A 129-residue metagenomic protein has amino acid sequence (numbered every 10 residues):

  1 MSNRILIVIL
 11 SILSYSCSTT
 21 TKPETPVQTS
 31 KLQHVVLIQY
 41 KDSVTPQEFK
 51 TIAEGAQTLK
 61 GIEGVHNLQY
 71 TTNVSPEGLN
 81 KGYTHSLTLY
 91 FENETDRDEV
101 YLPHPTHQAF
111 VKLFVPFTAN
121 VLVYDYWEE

Functional and structural regions predicted by a protein language model:
S2-V8: Sec-dependent signal peptide recognition, specifically the positively charged N-region followed immediately by
L13-S16: C-terminal motif of bacterial Sec signal peptides marking the signal peptidase cleavage site
S18-S30, Q69-K81, V111-E129: Glycine-rich beta-strand-turn "strand-cap" elements at beta-sheet edges
V27-Q33, P46-I52, Y83-T88: A broad, low-specificity signal for short, low-complexity segments enriched in glycine/proline and polar/charged
Q33-Q39, G78-P103: Short, well-ordered beta-strand segments in beta-rich or mixed alpha/beta enzyme and ligand-binding folds
V35-L68: Post-signal-peptide N-terminal segment of Sec-exported extracytoplasmic proteins
K41, N73, E92-E94, E129: Solvent-exposed coil/turn segments that connect beta secondary-structure elements in extracytoplasmic/periplasmic
T58-G64, Y90-Y124: An amphipathic, aromatic/His-enriched active-site/gating alpha helix that lines ligand/cofactor pockets
